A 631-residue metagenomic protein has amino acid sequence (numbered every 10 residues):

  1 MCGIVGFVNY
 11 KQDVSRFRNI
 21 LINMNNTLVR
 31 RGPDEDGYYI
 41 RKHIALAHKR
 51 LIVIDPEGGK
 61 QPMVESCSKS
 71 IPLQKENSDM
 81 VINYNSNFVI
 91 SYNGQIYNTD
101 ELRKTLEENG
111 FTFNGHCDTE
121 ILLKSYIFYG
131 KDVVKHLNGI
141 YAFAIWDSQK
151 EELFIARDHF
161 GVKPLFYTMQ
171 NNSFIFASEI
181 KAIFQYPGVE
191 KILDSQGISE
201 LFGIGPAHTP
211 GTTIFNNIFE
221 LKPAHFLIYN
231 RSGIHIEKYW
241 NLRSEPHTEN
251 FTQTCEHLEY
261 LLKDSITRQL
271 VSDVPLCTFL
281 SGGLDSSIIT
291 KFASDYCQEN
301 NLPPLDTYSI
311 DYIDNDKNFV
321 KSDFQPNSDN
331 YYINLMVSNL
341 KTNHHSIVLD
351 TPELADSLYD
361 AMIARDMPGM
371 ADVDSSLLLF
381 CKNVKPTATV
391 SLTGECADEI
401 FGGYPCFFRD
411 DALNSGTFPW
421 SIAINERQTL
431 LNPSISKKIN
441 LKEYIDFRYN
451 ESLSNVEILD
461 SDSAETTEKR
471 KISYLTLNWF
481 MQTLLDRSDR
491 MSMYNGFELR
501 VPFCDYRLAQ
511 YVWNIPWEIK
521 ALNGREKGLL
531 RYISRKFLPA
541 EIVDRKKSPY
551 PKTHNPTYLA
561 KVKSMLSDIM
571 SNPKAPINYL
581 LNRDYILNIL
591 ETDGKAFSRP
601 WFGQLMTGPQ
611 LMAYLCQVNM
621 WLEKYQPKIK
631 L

Functional and structural regions predicted by a protein language model:
M1-A364, L377, R535-K536, E541 (+1 more regions): Cysteine-centered catalytic environments shared across enzyme families
M1-I4, I22, N216-P223, G233 (+3 more regions): Adenosyl-5′-phosphate
S86, N250-T254, L258, D372 (+5 more regions): Conserved acidic
K104, L242-T248, I313-K317, Y359-D366 (+3 more regions): Short glycine/proline-rich turn/loop motifs
D118-T119, N138-I140, S195, S287 (+7 more regions): Conserved glycosyltransferase catalytic-site signature
Y359-I363, F407-R409, T557-L559: Short low-complexity, flexible loop/linker segments enriched in glycine and/or proline with clustered acidic
A388-D398, G402-Y404: Short acidic/histidine-rich active-site segments
F401-R427: A mobile, often basic/glycine-rich helix-loop segment that functions as the active-site lid/recognition loop
